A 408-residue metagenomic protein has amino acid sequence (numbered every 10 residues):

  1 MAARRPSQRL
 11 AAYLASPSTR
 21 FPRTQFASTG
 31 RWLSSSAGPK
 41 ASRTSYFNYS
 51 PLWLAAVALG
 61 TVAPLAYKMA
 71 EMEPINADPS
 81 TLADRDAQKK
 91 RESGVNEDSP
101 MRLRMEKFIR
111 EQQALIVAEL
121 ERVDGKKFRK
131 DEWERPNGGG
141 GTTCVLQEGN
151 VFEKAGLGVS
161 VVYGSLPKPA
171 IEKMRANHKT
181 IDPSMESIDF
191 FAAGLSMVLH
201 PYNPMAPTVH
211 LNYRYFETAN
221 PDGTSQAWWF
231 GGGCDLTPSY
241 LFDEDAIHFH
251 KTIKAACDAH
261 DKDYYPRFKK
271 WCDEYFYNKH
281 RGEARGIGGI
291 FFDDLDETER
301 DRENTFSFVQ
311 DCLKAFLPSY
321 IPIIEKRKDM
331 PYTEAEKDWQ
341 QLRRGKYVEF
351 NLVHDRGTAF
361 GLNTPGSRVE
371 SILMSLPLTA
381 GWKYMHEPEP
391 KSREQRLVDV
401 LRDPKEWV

Functional and structural regions predicted by a protein language model:
M1-T61, E71: N-terminal mitochondrial targeting presequence
Y67-D98: Membrane-proximal, acidic/low-complexity disordered segments on the non-cytosolic side of organellar membranes
E97-I181, T298-T333, K337-V353: Gly/Pro-rich turn-and-neighbor structural signature
T143-G232: Internal mixed beta-strand/loop scaffold within catalytic domains of large alpha/beta enzymes
G158, V162-F191, T237-L241, R281 (+5 more regions): Mature, function-bearing regions of proteins
S225-P331: Long, contiguous internal "core" modules enriched in hydrophobic/ aromatic residues
K269, D273-F291, E325-S371: An amphipathic alpha-helical core segment
T358, N363-V408: TerminUS-proximal long segments
